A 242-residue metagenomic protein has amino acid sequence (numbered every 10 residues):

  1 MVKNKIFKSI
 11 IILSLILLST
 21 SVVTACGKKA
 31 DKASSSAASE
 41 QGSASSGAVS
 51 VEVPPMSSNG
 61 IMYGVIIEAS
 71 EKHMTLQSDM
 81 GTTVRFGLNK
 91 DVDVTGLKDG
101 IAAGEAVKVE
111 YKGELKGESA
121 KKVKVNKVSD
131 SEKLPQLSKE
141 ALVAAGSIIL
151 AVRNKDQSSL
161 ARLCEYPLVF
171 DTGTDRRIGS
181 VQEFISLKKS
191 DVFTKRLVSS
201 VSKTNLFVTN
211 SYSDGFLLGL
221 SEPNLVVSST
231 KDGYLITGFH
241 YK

Functional and structural regions predicted by a protein language model:
V2, F7, L15, S19-T20 (+2 more regions): Short, flexible, surface-exposed loop segments at domain boundaries
N59, D79-G81, L220-E222: Glycine-centered tight beta-turn/hairpin loop motif at sheet-sheet or coil-to-beta transitions
Y63, I185-K242: Exposed beta-sheet edge and beta->alpha loop/turn motif
G81-D91: A short macromolecule-binding patch
D91-L97: Short alpha-helix capping/helix-loop boundary micro-motifs
A103, L142-V143, S159-S211: Short solvent-exposed beta->alpha transition segments
N126-L150: Short, low-complexity N-terminal intrinsically disordered segments enriched in polar/charged residues
S147-S159: Short helix-adjacent coil turns
